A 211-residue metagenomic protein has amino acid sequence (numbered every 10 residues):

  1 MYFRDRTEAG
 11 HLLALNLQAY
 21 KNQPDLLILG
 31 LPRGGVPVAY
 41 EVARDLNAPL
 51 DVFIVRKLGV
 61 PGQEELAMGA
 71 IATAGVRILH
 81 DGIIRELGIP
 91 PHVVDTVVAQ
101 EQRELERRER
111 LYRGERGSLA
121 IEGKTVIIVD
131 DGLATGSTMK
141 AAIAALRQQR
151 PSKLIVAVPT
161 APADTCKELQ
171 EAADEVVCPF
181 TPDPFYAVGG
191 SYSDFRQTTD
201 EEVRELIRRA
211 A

Functional and structural regions predicted by a protein language model:
M1-A211: PRPP-associated nucleotide enzymes
